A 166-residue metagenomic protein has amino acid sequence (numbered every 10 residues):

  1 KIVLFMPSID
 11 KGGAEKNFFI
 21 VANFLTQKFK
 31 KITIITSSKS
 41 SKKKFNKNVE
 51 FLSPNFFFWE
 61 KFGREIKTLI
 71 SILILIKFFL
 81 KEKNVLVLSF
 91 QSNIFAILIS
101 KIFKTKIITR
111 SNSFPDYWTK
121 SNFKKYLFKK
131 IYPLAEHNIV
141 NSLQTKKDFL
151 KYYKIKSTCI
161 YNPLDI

Functional and structural regions predicted by a protein language model:
K1, K30-T33, K106, E136-H137 (+1 more regions): Residues at the starts of beta-strands that form the adenosine-phosphate
L4-G63, T145-L150: N-terminal strand-loop element at the rim of the active site of nucleotide-sugar-dependent glycosyltransferases
T36-S37, V87-F90, V140-N141: Short beta-strand scaffold positions
F58-E60, I94-F95, T105-N122, E136-H137: A short, histidine- and acid-enriched strand-loop-helix "catalytic/donor-clamping" loop that lines the nucleotide-sugar
T68-S71, L88-F95, S111-N112: Short His-centered aromatic/hydrophobic patch
L73-L80, S121-N138: Membrane-proximal helix-turn-helix segments that form the acceptor-binding/catalytic region of lipid-linked
Q144, P163: Carbohydrate-associated surface elements
